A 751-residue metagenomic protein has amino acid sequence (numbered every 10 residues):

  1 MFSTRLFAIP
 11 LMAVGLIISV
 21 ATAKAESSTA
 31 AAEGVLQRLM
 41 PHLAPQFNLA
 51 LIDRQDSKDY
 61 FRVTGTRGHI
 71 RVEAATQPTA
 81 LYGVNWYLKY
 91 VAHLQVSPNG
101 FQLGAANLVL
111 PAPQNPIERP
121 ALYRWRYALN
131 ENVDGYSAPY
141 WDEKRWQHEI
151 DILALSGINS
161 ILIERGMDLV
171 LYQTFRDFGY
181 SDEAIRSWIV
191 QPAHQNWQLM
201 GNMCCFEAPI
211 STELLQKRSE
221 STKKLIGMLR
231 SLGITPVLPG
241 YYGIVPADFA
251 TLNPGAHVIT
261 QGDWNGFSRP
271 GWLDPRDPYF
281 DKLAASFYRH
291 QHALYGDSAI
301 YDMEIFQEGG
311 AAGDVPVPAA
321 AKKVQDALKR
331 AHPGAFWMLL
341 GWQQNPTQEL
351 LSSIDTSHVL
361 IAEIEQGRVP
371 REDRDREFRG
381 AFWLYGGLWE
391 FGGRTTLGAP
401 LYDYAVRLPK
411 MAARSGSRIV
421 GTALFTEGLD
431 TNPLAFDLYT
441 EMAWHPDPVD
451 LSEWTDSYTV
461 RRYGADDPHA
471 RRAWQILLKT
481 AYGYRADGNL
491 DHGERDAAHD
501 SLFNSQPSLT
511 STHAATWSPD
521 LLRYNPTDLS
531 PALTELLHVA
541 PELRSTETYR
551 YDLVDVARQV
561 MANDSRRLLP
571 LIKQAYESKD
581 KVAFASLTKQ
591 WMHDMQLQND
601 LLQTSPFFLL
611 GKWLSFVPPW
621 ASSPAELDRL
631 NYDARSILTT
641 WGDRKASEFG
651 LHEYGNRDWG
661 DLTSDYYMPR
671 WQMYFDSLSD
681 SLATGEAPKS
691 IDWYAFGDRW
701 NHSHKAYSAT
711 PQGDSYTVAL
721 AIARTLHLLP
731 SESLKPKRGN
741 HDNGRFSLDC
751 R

Functional and structural regions predicted by a protein language model:
M1-T4: N-terminal secretory signal peptides that target proteins for export/translocation
A8-S19: Bacterial N-terminal signal peptides
K24-Y123: Contiguous, structured surface segment used for ligand recognition
Q37, L43-Q46, Q95-N99, L103-L110 (+15 more regions): Catalytic-core regions of glycoside hydrolase
Y123-D142, L153: Active-site-adjacent substrate/metal-binding segments within catalytic domains of carbohydrate-active enzymes
L522-P541, V554-E577: C-terminal substrate/ligand-recognition segments
W659, T663-S733: Extended, compositionally biased alpha-helical segments that mediate assembly or anchoring
H741-N743: Acidic/polar hotspots within intrinsically disordered regions
